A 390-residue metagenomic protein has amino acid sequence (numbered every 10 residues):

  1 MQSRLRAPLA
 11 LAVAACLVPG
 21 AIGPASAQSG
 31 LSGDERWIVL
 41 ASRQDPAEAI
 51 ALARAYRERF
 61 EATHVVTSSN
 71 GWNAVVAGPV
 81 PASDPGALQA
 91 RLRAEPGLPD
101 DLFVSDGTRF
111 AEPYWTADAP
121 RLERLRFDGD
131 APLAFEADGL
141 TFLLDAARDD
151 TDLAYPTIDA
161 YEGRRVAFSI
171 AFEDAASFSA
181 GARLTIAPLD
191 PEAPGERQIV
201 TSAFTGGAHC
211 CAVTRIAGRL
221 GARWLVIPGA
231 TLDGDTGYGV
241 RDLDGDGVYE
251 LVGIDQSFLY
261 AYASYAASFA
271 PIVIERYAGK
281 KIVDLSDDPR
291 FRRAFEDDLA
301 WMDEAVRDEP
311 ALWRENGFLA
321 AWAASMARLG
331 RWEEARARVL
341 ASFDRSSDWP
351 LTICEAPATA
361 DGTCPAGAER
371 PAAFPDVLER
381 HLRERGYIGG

Functional and structural regions predicted by a protein language model:
P8-G20: Bacterial N-terminal signal peptides
I22-A27: Sec/Tat signal peptide C-region and signal peptidase I cleavage site
Q28-D34, Q44-R121: Extracytoplasmic
E112-L184: Terminal domain-start segments
D118-D150, G253-G390: Acidic, small-residue rich beta-repeat scaffolds with periodic aromatic anchors
A137-A146, P188-T205, D244-Q256: Acidic/hydrophobic-patterned starts of short beta strands in beta-sheet-rich repeat architectures
D159-S177, R215-G229, I274-L285: Surface-exposed loop/turn elements that mediate protein-protein interactions on large endomembrane-trafficking
I170-T185, A230-G239, A294: Repeat-based blade/solenoid architectures
